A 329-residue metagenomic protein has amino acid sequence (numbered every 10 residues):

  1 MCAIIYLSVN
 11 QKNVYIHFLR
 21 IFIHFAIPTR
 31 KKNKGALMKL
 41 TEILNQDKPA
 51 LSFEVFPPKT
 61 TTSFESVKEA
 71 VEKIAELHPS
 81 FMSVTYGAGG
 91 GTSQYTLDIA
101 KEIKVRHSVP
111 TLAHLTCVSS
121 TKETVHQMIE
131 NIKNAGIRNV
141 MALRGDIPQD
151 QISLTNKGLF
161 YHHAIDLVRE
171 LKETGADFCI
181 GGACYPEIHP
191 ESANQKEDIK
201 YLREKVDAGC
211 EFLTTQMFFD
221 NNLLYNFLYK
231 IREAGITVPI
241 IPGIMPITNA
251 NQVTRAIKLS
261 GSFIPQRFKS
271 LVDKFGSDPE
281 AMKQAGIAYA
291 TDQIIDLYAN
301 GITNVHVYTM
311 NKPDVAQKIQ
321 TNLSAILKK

Functional and structural regions predicted by a protein language model:
N13-L37: Short, Lys/Arg-enriched N-terminal segments with co-localized hydrophobic residues within the first ~10-30 amino acids
L37-F53, T60, E170, K329: N-terminal amphipathic alpha-helix/helix-capping segment at the start of soluble metabolic enzymes
M38-T41, F64-E72, G89-V109: Glycine-rich, positively charged N-terminal anion/phosphate-binding segment
S52-S66, L112-E123, G181-E197, F275-A288: Active-site mouth loops of central-metabolism enzymes
E54, M82, I132, K205 (+3 more regions): Conserved, mostly hydrophobic/aromatic
F64, G91-E102, T121-T124, I147-R169 (+3 more regions): Active-site-adjacent beta->alpha loops and helix N-cap segments on the catalytic face of soluble alpha/beta enzymes
K122-N131, K200, N226-Y229, N249-R255: Catalytic cores of alpha/beta
G158-Y185, G235-I287, D292, L323-K329: Active-site pocket-lining/capping segments in soluble small-molecule metabolic enzymes
